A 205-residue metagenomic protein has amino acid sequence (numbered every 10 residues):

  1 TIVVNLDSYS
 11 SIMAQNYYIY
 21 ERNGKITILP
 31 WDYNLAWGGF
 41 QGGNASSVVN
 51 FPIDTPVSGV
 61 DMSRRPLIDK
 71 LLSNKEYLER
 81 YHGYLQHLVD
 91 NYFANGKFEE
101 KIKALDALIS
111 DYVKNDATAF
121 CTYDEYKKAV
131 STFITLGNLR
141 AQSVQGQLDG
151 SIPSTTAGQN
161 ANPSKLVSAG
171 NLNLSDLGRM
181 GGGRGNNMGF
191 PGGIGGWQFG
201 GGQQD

Functional and structural regions predicted by a protein language model:
T1-V4, Y9-S11, N16-Q204: Middle-to-C-terminal accessory/interaction subdomains
